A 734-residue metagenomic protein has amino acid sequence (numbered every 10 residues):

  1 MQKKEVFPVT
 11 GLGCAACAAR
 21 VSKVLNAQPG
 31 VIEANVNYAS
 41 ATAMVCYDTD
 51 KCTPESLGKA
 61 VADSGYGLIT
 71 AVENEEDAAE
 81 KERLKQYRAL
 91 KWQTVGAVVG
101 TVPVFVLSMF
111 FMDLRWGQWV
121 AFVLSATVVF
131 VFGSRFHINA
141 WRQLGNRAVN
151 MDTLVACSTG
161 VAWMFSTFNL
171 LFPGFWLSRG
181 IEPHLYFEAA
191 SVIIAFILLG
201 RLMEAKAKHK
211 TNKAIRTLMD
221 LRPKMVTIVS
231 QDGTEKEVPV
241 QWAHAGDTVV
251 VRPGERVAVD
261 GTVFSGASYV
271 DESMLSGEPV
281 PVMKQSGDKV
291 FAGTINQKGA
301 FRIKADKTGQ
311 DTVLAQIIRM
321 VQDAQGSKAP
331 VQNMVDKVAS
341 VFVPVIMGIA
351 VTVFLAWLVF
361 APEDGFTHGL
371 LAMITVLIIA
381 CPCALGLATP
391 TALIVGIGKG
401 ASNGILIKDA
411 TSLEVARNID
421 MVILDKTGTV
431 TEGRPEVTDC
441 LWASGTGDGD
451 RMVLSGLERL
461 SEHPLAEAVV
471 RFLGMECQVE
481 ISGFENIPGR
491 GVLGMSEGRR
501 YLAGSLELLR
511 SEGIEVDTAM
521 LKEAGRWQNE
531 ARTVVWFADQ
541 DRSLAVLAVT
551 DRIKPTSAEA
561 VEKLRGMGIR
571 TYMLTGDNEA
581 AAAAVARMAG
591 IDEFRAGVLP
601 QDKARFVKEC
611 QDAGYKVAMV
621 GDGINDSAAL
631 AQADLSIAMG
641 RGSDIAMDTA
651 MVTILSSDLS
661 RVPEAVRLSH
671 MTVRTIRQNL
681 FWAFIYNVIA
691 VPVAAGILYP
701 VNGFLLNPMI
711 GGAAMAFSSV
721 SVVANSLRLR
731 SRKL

Functional and structural regions predicted by a protein language model:
M1-Q118, K208, T217, T234-E237 (+4 more regions): Flexible metal-binding regulatory segments at protein termini and peripheral loops
Q2, A19, S496-G498, T533 (+1 more regions): Conserved ATP-binding TGD loop and adjacent catalytic N/P-domain core of P-type ATPases
P29-K51, E55, F187, R216-D311 (+2 more regions): Conserved cytosolic catalytic loops of P-type ATPases
A78-V99, N139-A162, I318-A350, A361 (+7 more regions): Soluble-to-membrane junctions at the N-terminal ends of transmembrane alpha-helices in multi-pass ion-transporting
A89-M225, K337, P344, C440: Transmembrane helix-loop-helix hairpins at the membrane interface
F110-D113, G145, M164, K399 (+9 more regions): Membrane-embedded alpha-helical bundles of multi-pass transporters
N212, L441-G489, R510-G525: ATP-binding catalytic core of ATPases
L275, M334, L371, C381-L457 (+3 more regions): Conserved catalytic phosphorylation-site environment of P-type ATPases
